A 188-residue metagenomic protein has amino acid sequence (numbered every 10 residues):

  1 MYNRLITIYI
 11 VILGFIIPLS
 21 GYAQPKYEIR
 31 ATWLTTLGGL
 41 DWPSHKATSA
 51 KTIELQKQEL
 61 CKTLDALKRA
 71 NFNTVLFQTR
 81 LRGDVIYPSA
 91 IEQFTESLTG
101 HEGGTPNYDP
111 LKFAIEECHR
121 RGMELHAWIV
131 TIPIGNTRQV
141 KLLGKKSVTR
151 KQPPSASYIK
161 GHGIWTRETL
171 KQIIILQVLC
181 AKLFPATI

Functional and structural regions predicted by a protein language model:
M1-Q24: Bacterial Sec-dependent N-terminal signal peptides
K26-T32, F72-R82, P110-A156: Glycine-rich, aromatic-flanked loop segments that form ligand/cofactor-binding clefts across common enzyme folds
Y27, T35, G39-Q58, I132-A186: Active-site-adjacent "subsite" loops/lids of carbohydrate-active enzymes
W33, L37-W42, I91-F94, Y108-D109 (+1 more regions): Tryptophan-centric aromatic hotspots in well-structured domains and transmembrane helices
S49-A70, S97-R121: Aromatic- and glycine-enriched glycan-recognition loops and surfaces that form the carbohydrate-binding subsites
Q58-D84, A186: Catalytic domains of carbohydrate-active enzymes, especially glycoside hydrolases
F77-E102: Glycine-rich, proline-tolerant flexible connector loops at the mouths of alpha/beta enzymes
